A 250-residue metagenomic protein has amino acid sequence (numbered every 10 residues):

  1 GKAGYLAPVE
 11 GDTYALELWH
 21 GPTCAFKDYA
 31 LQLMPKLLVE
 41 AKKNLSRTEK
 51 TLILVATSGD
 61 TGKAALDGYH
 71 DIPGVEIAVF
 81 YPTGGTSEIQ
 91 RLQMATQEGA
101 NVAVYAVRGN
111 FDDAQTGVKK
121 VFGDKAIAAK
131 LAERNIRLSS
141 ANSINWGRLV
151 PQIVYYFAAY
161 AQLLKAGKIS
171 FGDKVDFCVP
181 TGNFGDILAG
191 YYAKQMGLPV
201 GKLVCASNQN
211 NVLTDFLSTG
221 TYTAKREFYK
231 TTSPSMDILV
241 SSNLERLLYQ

Functional and structural regions predicted by a protein language model:
G1-Q250: PLP-dependent amino-acid enzyme catalytic core
